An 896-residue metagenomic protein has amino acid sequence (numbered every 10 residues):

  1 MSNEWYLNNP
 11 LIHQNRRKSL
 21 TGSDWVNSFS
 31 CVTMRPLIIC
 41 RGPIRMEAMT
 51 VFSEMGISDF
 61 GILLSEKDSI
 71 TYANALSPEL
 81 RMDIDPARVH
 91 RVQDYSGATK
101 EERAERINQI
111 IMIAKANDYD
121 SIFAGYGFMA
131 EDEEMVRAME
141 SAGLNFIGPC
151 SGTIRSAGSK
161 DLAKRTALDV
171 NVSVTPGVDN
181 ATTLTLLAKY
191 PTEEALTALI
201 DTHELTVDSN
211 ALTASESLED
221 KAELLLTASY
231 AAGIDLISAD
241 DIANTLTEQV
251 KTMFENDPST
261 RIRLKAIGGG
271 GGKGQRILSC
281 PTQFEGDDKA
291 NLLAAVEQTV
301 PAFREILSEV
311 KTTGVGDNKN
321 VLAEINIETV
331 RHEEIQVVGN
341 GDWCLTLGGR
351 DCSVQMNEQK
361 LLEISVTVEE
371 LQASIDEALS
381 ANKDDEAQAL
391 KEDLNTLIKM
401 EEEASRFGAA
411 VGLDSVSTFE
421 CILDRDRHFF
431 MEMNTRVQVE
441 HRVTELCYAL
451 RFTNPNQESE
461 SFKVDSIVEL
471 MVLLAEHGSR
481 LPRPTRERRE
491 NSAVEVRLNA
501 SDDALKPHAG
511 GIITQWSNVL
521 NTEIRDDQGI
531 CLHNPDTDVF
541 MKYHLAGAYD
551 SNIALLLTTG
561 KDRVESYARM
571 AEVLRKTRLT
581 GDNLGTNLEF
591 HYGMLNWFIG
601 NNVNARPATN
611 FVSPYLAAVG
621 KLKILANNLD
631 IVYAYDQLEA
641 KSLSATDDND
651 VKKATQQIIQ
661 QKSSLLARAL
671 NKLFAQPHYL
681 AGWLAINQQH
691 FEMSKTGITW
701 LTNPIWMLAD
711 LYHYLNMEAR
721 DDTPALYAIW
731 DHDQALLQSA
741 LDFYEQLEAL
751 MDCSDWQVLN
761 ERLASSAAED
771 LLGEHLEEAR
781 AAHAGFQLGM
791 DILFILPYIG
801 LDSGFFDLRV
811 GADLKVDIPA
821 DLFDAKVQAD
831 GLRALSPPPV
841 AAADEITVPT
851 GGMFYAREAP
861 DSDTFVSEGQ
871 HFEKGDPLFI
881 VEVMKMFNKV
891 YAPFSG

Functional and structural regions predicted by a protein language model:
M1-V174, D179-E219, D235-D241: ATP-binding N-terminal substructure of ATP-dependent carboxylate-amine bond-forming enzymes
S2-M46, T50-E54, R91, E101 (+6 more regions): ATP-dependent carboxylate activation and anion-phosphoryl transfer catalytic cores that bind Mg-ATP to form
R16-L20, P484-E490, L822-E845: Long, charged amphipathic helices and adjacent flexible linkers at domain junctions
A167, L196-A239, F254-Q275, S308-V330 (+4 more regions): ATP-grasp fold ATP-binding core
A188-S238, N244, E248, A719-A768 (+1 more regions): Long intrinsically disordered, low-complexity regions that are acidic and Ser/Thr-rich
T206-R261, D384-L394, Q457-K463, H477-R480 (+2 more regions): Intrinsically disordered, low-complexity acidic Ser/Thr-rich regulatory segments
T699-A834: Charge-dense, extended regions
A842-G896: Structured functional modules or segments
